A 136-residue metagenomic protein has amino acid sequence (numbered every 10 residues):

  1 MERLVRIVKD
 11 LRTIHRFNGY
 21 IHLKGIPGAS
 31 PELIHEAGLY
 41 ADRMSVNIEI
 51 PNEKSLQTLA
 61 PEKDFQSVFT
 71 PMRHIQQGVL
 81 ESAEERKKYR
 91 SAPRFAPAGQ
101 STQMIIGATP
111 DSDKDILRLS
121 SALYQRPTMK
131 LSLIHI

Functional and structural regions predicted by a protein language model:
M1-R3, I7-P31, G38-Y89, T102-G107: Core AdoMet radical
P31-L39, P110-L123: Catalytic cores of alpha/beta
M129-K130: Short acidic/polar active-site loop segments enriched in Thr and Asp
I134-I136: Conserved small/polar residues in nucleotide/adenosyl-binding loops
